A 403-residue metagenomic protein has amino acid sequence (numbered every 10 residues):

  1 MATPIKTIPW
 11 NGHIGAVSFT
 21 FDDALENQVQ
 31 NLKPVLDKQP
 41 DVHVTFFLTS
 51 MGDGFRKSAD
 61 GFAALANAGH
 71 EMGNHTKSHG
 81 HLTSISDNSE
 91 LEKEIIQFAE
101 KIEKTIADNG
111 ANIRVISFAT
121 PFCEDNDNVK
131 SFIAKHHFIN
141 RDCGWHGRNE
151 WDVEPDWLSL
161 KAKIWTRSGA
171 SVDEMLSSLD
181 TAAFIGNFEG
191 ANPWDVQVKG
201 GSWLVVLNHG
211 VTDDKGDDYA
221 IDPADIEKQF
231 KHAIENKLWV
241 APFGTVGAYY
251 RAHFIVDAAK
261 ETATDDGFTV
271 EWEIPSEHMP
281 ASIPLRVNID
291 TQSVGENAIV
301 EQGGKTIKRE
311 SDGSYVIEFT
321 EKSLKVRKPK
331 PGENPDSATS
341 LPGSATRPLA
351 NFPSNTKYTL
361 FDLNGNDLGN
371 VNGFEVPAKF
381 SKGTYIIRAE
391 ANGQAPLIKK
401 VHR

Functional and structural regions predicted by a protein language model:
M1-Q30, S276-H278: Boundary/entry segment of secreted carbohydrate-active catalytic domains
A2-P9, G52-G54, I139-D152, G190-P193 (+4 more regions): C-terminal domain-boundary segment and adjacent tail
G15-V17, K38-I164, G201-G210: Metal-dependent polysaccharide deacetylase catalytic core of the NodB/CE4 family, i.e., the active-site-bearing domain
A248-F254, K330-T356: Residue-level detector of functionally pivotal "anchor" positions at catalytic/ligand-binding pockets or at interdomain
S311-G332: C-terminal beta-strand-rich structural cap/linker in extracellular carbohydrate-active enzymes
E321-L324, A378-G383: Surface-exposed, short loops/turns at beta-strand junctions within beta-sandwich domains
R347, K382-R403: C-terminal tail/sorting-segment detector
L360-D367, Y385: Short, glycine-anchored, charge-dense loop/turn motifs used at functional sites
